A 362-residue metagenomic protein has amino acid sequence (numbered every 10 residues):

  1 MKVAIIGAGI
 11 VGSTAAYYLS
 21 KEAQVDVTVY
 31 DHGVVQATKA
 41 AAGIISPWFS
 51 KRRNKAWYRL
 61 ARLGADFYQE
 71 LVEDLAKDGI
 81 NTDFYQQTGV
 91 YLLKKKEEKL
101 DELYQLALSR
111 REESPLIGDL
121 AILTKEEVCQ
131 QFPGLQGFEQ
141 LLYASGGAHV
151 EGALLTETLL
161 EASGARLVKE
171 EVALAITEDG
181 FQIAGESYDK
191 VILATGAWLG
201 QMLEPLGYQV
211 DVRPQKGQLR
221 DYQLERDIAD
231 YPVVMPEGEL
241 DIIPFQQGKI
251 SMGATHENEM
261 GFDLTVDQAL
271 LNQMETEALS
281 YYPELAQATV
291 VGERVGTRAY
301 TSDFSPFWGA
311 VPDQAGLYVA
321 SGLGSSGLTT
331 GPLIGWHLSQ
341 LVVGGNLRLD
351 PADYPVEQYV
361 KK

Functional and structural regions predicted by a protein language model:
A4-I6, S187-W198, G335: Short hydrophobic core segments
T14-K21, G43, D83-F84, L193-P312: Active-site substrate-recognition segment that forms the wall of the catalytic cavity or substrate channel
S20-A41: Glycine-rich FAD pyrophosphate-binding loop
I44-E127, E277: Dinucleotide-binding Rossmann-like beta1-alpha1 core, especially the glycine-rich loop that anchors the ADP
R59-L63, K95-L100, L142-T158, T265-L270 (+1 more regions): Short beta-strand to alpha-helix junction loop
N81-K94, S109-E112, L116-L160, T255-E259 (+2 more regions): Helix-loop-beta segment of a Rossmann-like dinucleotide-binding subdomain
A148, L167-Q182: A conserved short coil-to-beta-strand element within the FAD-binding core of flavoproteins
A288-K362: C-terminal catalytic lobe of FAD-dependent flavoproteins
